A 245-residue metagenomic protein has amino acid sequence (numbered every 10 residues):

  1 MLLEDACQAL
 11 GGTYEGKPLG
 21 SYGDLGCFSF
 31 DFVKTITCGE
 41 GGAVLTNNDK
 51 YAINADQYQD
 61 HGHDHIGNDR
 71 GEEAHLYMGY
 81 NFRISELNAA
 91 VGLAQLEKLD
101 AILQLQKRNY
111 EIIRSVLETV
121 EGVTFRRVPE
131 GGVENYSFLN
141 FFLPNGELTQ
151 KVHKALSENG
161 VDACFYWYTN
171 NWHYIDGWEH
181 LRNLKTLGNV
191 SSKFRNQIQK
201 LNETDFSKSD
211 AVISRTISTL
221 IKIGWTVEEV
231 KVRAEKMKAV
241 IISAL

Functional and structural regions predicted by a protein language model:
L3-E4: Hydrophobic residues in beta-strands of the RecA-like P-loop NTPase core, especially within AAA+ ATPase
A9-K17, Y22-F138: Active-site region of PLP-dependent enzymes
D49-K50, G146-K151: Secondary-structure transition into beta-strands, especially the periplasmic turns and strand N-termini that construct
A55, Q150-N159, R233-K238: Short amphipathic alpha-helices in soluble, non-transmembrane regions that often serve as interface/regulatory elements
G62-G71, I112-L117, H153-I217: Conserved PLP cofactor-binding pocket of PLP-dependent enzymes
L105, A211, E229-V232: Alpha-helical initiation/capping and key positions within long helical/coiled-coil segments
R127-P129, Y136-G146, Y166-L184, S214-E229: Conserved PLP-binding active-site segment of the aspartate aminotransferase-like
I221-L245: C-terminal/domain-terminus segments
